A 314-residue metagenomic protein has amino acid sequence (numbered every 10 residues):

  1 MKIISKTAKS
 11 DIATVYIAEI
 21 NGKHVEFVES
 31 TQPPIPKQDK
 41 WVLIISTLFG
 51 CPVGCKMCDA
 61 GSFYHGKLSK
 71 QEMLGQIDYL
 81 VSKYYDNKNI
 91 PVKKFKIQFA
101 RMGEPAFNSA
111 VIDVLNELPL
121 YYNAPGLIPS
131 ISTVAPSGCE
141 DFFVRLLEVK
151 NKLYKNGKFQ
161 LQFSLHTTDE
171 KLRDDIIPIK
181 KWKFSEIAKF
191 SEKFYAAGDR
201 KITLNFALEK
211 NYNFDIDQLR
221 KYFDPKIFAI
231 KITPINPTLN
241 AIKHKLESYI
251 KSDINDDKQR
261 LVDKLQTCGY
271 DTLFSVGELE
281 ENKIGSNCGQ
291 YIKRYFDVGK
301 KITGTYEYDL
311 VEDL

Functional and structural regions predicted by a protein language model:
M1-N21, N89, E192-L314: Auxiliary Fe-S-binding modules of radical SAM enzymes
S5-K9, S46-T47, S132: Short linear Ser/Thr-Pro motifs
I12-G61, K88-R101: N-terminal pre-triad scaffold of radical SAM enzymes
E26-V28, K37-D39, C55, F107 (+5 more regions): Short acidic, gly/pro-rich beta-turn/loop elements at beta-sheet edges and active-site/ligand-binding grooves
T31, S164-L165, V276-E278: Residues at the C-termini of beta-strands that transition into short coil/loop
P33, S137, E278-E280: Short, solvent-exposed coil/turn elements at secondary-structure transition points
D39-L43, D59-F194, K201-E209, A229-T233: Core AdoMet radical
I45, K67, K181, K251-N255 (+1 more regions): Short, conserved loop/turn and helix-capping segments at secondary-structure boundaries that abut family-defining
